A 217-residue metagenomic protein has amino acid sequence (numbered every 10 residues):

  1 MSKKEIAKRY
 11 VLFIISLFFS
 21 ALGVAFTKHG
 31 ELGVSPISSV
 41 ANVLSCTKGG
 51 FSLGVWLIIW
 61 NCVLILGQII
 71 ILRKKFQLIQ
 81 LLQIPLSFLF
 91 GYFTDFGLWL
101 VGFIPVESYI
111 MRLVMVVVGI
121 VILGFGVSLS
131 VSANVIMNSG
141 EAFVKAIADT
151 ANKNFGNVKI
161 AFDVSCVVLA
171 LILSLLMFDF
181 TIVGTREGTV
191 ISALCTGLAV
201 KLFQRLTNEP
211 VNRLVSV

Functional and structural regions predicted by a protein language model:
M1-V217: Core subunits and conserved enzymes of cellular information-processing and envelope-translocation systems across
